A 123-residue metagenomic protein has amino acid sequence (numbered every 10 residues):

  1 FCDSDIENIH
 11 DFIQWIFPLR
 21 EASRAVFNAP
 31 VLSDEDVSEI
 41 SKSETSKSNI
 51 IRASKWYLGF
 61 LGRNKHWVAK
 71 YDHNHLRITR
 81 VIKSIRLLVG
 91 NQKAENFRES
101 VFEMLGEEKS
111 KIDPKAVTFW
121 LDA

Functional and structural regions predicted by a protein language model:
F1-K65, Q92, S100, M104: N-terminal leader regions that mediate targeting or early regulatory function
F60-A123: Alpha-helical bundle/repeat cores within regulatory domains of eukaryotic proteins
